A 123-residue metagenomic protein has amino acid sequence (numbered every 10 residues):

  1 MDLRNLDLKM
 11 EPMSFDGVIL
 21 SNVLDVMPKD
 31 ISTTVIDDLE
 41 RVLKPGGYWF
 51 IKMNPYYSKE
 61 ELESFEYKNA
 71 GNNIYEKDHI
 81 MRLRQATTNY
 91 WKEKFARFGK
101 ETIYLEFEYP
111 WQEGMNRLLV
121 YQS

Functional and structural regions predicted by a protein language model:
M1-E11, M27, I31-T34, Y48-S123: Class I (Rossmann-like) S-adenosyl-L-methionine-dependent methyltransferase catalytic domain, capturing the SAM-binding
F15-D16: Local beta-strand N-terminus motif with an aromatic residue
I19: A conserved beta-strand element that flanks and buttresses the S-adenosyl-L-methionine
N22-V26: Short catalytic micro-motifs in class I SAM-dependent methyltransferases
T33-P45: A short glycine-rich, Lys/Arg-flanked "PGG" loop and its adjoining helix->strand segment in the class I
